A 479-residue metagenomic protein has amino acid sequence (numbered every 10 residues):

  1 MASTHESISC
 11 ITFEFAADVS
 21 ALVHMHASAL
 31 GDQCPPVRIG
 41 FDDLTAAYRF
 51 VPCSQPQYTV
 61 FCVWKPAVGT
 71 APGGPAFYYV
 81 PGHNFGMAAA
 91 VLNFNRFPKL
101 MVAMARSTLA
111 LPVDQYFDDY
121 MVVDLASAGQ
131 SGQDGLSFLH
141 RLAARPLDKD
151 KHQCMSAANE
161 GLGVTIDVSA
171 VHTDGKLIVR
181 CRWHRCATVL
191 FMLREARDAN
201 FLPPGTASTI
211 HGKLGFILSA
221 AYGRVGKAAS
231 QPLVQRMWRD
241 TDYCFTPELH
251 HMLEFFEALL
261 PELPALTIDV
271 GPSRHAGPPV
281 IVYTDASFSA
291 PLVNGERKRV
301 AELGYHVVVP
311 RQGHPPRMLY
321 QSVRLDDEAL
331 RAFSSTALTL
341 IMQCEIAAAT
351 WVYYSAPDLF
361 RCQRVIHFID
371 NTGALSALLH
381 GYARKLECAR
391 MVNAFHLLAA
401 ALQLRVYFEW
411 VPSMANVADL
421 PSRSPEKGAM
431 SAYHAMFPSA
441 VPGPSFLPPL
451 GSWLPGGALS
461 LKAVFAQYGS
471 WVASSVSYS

Functional and structural regions predicted by a protein language model:
M1, F41-T45, N84-G86, T108-S127 (+4 more regions): Catalytic palm active-site di-aspartate
M1-L92, V179, W183-V234: Catalytic-core region of right-hand nucleic acid polymerases
A2-E6, F50-C53, L111-R145, T165-D174 (+2 more regions): Catalytic palm subdomain of template-directed nucleic-acid polymerases, centered on the conserved carboxylate motif
P72-L100, V308-A347, G373, Y382: A short, polar/acidic, helix/strand-boundary loop motif
V91-L139, V352-I369: Active-site palm subdomain of RNA-directed nucleic acid polymerases
D114, D124, Y354-A418, R423: RNase H catalytic domain
S156-P272, D419: C-terminal reverse transcriptase regions that engage the nucleic-acid substrate
R274-I341, S355: RNase H-like nuclease fold core
